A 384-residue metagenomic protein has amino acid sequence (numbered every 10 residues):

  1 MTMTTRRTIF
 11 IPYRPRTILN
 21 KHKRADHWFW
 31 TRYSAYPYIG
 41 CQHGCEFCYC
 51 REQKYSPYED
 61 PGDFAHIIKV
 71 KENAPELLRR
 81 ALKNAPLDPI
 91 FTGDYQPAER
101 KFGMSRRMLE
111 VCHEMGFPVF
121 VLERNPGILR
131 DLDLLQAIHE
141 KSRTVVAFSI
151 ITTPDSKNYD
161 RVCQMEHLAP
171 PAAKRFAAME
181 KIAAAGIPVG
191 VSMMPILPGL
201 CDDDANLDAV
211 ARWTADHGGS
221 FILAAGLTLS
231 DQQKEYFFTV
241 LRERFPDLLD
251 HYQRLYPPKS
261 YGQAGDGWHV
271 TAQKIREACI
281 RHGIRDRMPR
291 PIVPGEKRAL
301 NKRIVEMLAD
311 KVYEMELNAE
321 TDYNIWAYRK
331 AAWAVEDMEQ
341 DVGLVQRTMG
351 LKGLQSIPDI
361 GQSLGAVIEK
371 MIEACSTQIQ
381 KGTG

Functional and structural regions predicted by a protein language model:
M1-Y38, R51-P89: N-terminal [4Fe-4S]-dependent radical SAM core
T2-R14, N20-K21, A205-Y313, Y323-A332: Auxiliary Fe-S-binding modules of radical SAM enzymes
R7, F29-G40, G62-H66, Q263 (+2 more regions): A short N-terminal beta->alpha junction/helix N-cap motif
P12-R14, I18, A25-W28, G190 (+6 more regions): Gly/lys/ser-thr-rich phosphate-binding loops in alpha/beta enzymes that coordinate phosphoanhydride or phosphate groups
C41-C48: Short cysteine clusters
E46, Q53, F120: Short functional micro-motifs and their immediate structural scaffolds
N73-Y252: Conserved AdoMet/S-adenosylmethionine-binding subsite of the radical SAM
R290-G384: Long, highly charged, low-complexity intrinsically disordered interaction regions that mediate electrostatic DNA/RNA
